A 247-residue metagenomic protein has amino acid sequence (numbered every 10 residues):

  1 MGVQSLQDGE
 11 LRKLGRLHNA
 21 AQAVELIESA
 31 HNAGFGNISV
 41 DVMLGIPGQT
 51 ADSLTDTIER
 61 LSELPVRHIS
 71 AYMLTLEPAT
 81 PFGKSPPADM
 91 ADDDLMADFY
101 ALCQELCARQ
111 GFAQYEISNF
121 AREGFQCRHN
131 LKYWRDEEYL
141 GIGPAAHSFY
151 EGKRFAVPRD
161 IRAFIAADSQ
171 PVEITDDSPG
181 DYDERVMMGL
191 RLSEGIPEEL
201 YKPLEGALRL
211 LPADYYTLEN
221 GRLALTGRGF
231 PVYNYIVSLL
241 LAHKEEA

Functional and structural regions predicted by a protein language model:
G2-L200: C-terminal scaffold of the Radical SAM
L76, Q104, D168, E205 (+2 more regions): Generic alpha-helical secondary structure signal
F149-E151, A207, Y233-N234: A short local loop/turn or secondary-structure capping micro-motif enriched for an aromatic residue
L200-A213: Short amphipathic alpha-helical interaction segments
P212-G221: A short, conserved structural fragment
R222-T226: Minor-groove-contacting beta-hairpin "wing" of winged helix-turn-helix DNA-binding domains
R228-A247: Short, amphipathic alpha-helical interaction segments positioned at domain boundaries
